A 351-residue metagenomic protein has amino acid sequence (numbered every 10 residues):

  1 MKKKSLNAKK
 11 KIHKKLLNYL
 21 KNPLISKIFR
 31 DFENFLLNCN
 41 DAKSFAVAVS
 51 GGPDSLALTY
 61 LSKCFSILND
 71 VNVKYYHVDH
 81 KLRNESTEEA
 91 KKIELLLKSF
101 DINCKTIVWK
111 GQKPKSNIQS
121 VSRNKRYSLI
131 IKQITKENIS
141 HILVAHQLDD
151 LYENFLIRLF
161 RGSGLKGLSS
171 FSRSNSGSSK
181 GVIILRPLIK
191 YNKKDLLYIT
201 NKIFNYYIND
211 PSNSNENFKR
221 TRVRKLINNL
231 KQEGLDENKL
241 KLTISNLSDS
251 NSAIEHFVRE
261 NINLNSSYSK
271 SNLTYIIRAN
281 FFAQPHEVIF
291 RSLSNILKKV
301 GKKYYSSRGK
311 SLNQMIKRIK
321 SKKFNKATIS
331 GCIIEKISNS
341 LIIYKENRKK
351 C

Functional and structural regions predicted by a protein language model:
M1-D54, N72-Y76, H80, W109-P114 (+6 more regions): AMP-forming adenylation/ATP pyrophosphatase catalytic core
K2-L226: Core alpha/beta nucleotide-donor-binding catalytic domains of modification enzymes
D236: Catalytic-core segments of class I nucleotidyltransferases/pyrophosphorylases that form NMP-activated intermediates
